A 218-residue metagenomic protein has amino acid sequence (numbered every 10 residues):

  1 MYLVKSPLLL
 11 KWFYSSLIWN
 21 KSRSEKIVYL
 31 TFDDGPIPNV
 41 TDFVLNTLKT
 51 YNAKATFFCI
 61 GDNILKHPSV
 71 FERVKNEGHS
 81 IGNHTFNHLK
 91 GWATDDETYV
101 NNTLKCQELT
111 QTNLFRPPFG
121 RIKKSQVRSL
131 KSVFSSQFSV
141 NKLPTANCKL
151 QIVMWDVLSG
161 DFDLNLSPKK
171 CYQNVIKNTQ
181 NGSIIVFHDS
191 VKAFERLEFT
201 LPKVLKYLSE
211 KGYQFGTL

Functional and structural regions predicted by a protein language model:
Y2-K90, Q111-T112: Active-site beta->alpha N-cap acidic-glycine motif
F13-S16, D42, I64-N76, I122-Q126 (+2 more regions): Alpha-helical scaffolding within the catalytic cores of extracellular/periplasmic polymer-degrading hydrolases
G35-N39, F58-H67, L89-E97, R116-K123 (+2 more regions): Acidic-and-aromatic substrate-binding clefts and catalytic sites of carbohydrate-active enzymes
L45-K54, H79-S80, F86, D95-K124 (+6 more regions): CE4/NodB-like, metal-dependent polysaccharide N-deacetylase domain that modifies extracellular/periplasmic N-acetylated
S69-E72, D96-T103, S167-Q173, E198-P202: Charged helix-capping and loop-helix junction motifs
R121, R128-F134, F138-K142, N147-I176 (+1 more regions): His/Asp/Glu-enriched short active-site or ligand-binding loop at hydrolase and phosphoryl-transfer sites
L197-L218: Binuclear metal-dependent phosphoesterase catalytic core
